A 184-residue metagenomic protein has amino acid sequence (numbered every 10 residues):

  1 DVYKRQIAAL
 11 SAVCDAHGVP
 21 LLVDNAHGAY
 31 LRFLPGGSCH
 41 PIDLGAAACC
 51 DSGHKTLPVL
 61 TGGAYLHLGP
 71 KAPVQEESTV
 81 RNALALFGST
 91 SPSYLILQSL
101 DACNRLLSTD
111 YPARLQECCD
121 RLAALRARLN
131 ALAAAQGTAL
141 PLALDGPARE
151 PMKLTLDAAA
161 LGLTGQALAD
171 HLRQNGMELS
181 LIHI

Functional and structural regions predicted by a protein language model:
V2-Q6, I182-I184: Conserved small/polar residues in nucleotide/adenosyl-binding loops
R5-A8, L31-G37, T61-G63, S99 (+1 more regions): Short acidic, glycine/serine/threonine-rich loops at helix termini
R5-P35: Catalytic PLP-binding core of fold-type I/II PLP enzymes
S11, D15, I42, R173: Anion (oxyanion) recognition and catalysis
H40-N82, G88-S99: Active-site PLP attachment segment
H54-K55, L86-S93, Y111, L115-C118 (+1 more regions): Hydrophobic alpha-helical scaffolding
C103-R126: Structural signature of PLP-dependent enzymes
A124-I182: Conserved C-terminal alpha-helix-loop-beta "cap" of PLP-dependent enzymes that closes/shapes the active-site mouth
